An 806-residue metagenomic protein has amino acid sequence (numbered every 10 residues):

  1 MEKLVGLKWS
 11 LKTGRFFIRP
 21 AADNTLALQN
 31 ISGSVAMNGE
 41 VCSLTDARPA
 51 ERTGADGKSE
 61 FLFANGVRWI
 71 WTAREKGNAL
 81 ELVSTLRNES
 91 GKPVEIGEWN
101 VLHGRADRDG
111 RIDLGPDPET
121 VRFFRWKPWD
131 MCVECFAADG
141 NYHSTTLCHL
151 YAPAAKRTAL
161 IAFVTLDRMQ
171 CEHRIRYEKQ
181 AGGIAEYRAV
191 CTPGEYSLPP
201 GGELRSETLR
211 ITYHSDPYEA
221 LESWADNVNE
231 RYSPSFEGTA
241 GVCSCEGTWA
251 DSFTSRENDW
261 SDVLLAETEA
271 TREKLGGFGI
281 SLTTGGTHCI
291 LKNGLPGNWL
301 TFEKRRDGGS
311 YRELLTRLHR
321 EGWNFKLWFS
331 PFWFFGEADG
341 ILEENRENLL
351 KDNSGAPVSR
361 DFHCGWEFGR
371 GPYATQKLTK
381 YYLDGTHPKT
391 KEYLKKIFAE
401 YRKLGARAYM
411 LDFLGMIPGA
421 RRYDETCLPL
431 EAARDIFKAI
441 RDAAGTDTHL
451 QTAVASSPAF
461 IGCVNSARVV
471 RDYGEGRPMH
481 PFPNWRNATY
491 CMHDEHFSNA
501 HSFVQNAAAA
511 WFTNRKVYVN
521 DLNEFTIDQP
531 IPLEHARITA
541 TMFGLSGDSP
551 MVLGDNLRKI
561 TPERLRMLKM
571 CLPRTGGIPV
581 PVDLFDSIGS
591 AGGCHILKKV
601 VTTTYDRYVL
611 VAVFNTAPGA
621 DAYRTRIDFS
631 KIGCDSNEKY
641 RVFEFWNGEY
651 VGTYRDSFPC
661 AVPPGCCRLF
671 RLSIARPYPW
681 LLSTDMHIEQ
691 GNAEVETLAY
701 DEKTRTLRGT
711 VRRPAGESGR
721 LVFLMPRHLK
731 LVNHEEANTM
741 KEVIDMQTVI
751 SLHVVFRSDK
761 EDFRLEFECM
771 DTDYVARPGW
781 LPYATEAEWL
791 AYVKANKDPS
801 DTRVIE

Functional and structural regions predicted by a protein language model:
K3-P20, N24-E178: Polysaccharide-binding surfaces and accessory modules of carbohydrate-active proteins
M37, H103-P118, F629-N647, L724-A737: Solvent-exposed beta-hairpin/edge-strand motifs
D56, T513, V519-N523, I527 (+4 more regions): Glycan-recognition and catalytic regions of carbohydrate-active enzymes
K76, V101-L102, F136-F236, P530-I531 (+1 more regions): Beta-strand-rich recognition/accessory modules
L80, G140-I161, T539, F543-S546 (+3 more regions): Carbohydrate-binding surface patches
V242-A399, L404-C427: Aromatic-lined carbohydrate-binding/catalytic grooves of carbohydrate-active enzymes
I341-P388, E392, D435-I560: Glycan-recognition surfaces
G652-N692, M746-E806: C-terminal beta-strand-rich structural cap/linker in extracellular carbohydrate-active enzymes
